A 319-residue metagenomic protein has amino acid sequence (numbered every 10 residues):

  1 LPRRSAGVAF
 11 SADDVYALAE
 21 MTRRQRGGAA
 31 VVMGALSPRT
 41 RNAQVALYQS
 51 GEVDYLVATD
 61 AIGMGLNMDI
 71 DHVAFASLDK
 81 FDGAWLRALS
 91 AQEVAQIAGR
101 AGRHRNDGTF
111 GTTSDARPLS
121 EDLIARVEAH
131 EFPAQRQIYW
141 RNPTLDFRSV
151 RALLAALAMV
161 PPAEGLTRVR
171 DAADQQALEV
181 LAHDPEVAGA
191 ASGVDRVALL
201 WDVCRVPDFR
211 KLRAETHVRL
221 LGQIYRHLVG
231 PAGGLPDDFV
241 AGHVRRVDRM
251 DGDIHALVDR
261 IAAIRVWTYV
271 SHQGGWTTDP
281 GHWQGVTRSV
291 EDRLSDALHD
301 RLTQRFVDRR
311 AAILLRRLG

Functional and structural regions predicted by a protein language model:
P2-Q25, A29-M33, D146, E164-R168: Conserved strand-helix element at the start of the C-terminal RecA-like helicase core
A6, A30-P38, D79-A88: Flexible beta-alpha connector loops of hexameric P-loop NTPases
F10-D13, V31-A43, T59-M64: Conserved helicase motor
A43-T59, R309, I313: Phosphate-interacting basic helix/loop segments used at nucleotide- and nucleic-acid interfaces
Q49-G51, Y55, M68-Q135: Conserved segment of the helicase C-terminal RecA-like domain
R126-Q223: Long, largely alpha-helical accessory region at the distal end of helicase-like NTP-driven motors
P185-G319: Extended, charged helical/alpha-beta scaffold domains that provide interaction surfaces
